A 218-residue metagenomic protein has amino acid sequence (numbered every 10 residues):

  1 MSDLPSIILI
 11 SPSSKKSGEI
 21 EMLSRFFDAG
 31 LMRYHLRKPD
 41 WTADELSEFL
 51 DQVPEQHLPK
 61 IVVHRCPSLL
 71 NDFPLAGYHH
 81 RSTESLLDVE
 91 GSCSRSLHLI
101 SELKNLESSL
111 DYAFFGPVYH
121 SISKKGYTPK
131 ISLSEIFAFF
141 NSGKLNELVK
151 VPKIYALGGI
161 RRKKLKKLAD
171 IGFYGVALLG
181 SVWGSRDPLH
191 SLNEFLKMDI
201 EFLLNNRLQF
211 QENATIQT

Functional and structural regions predicted by a protein language model:
M1-Y78, T83-D88, C93-R95, I100-Y112 (+4 more regions): Conserved N-terminal beta1-alpha1 strand-loop-helix module at the mouth
E102-P129: Histidine/lysine/aspartate-rich catalytic loop segments that bind and position anionic ligands
T128-I131, I160: Short amphipathic alpha-helical interaction segments
I131-A138: Glycine-rich S-adenosyl-L-methionine
F140-S142: Eukaryote-skewed repeat-based solenoidal scaffolds used as protein-protein interaction platforms, primarily
K144-K150: Intrinsically disordered, low-complexity Ser/Thr- and acidic-rich flexible linkers and loops, especially at boundaries
L179: ABC-type ATPase nucleotide-binding domain
